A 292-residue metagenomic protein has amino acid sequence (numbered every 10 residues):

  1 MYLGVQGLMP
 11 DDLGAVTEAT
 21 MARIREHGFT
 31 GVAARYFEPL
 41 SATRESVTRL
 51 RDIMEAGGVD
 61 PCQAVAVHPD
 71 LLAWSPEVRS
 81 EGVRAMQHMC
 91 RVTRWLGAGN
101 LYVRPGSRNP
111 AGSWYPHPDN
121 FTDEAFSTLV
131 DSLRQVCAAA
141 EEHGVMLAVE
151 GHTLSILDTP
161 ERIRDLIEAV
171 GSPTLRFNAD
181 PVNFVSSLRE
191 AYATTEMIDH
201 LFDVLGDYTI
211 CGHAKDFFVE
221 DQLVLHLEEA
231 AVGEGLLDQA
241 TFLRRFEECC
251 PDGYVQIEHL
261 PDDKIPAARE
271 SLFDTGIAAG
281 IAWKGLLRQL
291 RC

Functional and structural regions predicted by a protein language model:
M1-G99, R134, S172, R176 (+2 more regions): N-terminal pre-domain/capping segments
M9-V16, A34-R49, D70-E77, N109 (+5 more regions): Acidic-and-aromatic substrate-binding clefts and catalytic sites of carbohydrate-active enzymes
G14-E18, I53-A56, S75-F177: Active-site acidic/histidine proton-transfer and metal-coordination neighborhood in alpha/beta enzyme cores
I24, V32, M54, G82 (+7 more regions): Conserved, mostly hydrophobic/aromatic
H27, G57, V92-G97, S132-L147 (+3 more regions): A structural motif corresponding to the C-terminal end of an alpha-helix and its immediate exit/capping segment
G31-V32, A64, D131-A231, L236 (+1 more regions): Acidic/histidine-rich catalytic cores of soluble enzymes
R35, R104, G212-K215, E258: Conserved residues at the C-terminal ends of beta-strands
H117-A125, S155-A169, L227-F242, I265-K284: Short, electropositive alpha-helical surface patch
